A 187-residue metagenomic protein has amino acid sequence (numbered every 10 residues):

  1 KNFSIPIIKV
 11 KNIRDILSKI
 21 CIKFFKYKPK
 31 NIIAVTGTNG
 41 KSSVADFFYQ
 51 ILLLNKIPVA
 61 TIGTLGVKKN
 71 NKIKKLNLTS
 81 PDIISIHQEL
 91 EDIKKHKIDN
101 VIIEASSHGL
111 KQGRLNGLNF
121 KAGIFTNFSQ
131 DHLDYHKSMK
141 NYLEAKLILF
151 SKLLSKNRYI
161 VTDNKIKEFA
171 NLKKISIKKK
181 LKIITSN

Functional and structural regions predicted by a protein language model:
K1, K11, K174-N187: Beta-strand->loop->alpha-helix junctions that form or flank phosphate-binding loops in nucleotide-handling enzymes
K1-K19, K167: N-terminal leader/targeting and accessory segments in enzymes
P6, P58, K182-I184: Conserved beta-strand segments of alpha/beta enzyme cores
V10, I62, D163, S186-N187: Conserved beta-strand termini and adjacent loop/short-helix elements that scaffold enzyme active sites in alpha/beta
I16-K178: Phosphate-binding loop of NTP-binding sites
